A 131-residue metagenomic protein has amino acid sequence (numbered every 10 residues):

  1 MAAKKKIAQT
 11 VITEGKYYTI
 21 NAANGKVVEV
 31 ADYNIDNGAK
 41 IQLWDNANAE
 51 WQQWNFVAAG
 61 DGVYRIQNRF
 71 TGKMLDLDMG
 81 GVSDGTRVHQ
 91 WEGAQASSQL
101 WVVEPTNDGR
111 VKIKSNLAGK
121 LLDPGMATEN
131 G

Functional and structural regions predicted by a protein language model:
A2-I35, Q53-V82, L100-E129: Extracellular glycan-recognition/adhesion modules and their associated mucin-like linkers
A39-D45, T86-E92: Aromatic-rich beta-strand patches that line glycan-recognition/binding surfaces of extracellular proteins
W44, W51-W54, W91, W101: A residue-identity detector for tryptophan
N48-A49, Q95-A96: Short coil/turn segments at the loop-to-beta-strand junctions that recur within blades of beta-propeller repeat folds
